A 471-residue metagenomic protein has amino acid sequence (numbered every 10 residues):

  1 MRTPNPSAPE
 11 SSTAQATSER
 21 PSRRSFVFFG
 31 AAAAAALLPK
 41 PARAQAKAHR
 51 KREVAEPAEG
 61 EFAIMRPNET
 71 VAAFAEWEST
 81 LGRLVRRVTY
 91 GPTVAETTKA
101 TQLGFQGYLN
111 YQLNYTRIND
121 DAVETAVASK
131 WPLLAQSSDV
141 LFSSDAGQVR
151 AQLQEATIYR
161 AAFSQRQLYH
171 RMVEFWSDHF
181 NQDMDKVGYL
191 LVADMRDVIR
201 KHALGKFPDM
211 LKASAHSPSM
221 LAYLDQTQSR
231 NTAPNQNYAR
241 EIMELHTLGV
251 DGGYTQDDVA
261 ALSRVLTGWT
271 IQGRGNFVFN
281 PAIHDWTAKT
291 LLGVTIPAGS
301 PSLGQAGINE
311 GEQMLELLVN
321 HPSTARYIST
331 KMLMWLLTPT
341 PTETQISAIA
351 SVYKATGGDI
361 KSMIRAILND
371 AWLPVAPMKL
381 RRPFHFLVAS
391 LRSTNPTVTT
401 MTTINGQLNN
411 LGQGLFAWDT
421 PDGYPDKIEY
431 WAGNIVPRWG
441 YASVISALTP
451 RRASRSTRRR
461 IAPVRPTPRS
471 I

Functional and structural regions predicted by a protein language model:
S11-A33: N-terminal secretory signal peptides and thylakoid transit peptides that target proteins across membranes
A31-A34, L190-V398: Active-site substrate-binding loop specific to GH73 endo-beta-N-acetylglucosaminidase modules in bacterial autolysins
P39-P41: N-terminal signal peptide c-region/cleavage motif recognized by signal peptidases
A44-A46: Boundary at the C-terminal end of the N-terminal hydrophobic targeting segment
A48-P57: Short N-terminal segments immediately surrounding and downstream of signal-peptide cleavage
A58-N68, A73-W77, L81-T93, H321 (+3 more regions): Flexible, low-complexity segments enriched for small/polar residues
A58-V71, V149-R160, M195, E241 (+2 more regions): Short amphipathic alpha-helical segments and their helix-coil junctions
V94-A193, R200: N-terminal accessory alpha/beta regions
